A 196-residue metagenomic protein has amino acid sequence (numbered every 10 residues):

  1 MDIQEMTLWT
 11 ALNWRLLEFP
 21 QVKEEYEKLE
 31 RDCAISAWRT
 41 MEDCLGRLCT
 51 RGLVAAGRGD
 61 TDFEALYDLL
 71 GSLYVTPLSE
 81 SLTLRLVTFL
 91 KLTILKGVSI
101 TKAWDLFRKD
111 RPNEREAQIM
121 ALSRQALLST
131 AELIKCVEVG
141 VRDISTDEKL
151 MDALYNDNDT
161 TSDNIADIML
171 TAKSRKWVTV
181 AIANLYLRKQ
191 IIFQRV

Functional and structural regions predicted by a protein language model:
M1-V196: Long, charge-rich, low-complexity alpha-helical segments
